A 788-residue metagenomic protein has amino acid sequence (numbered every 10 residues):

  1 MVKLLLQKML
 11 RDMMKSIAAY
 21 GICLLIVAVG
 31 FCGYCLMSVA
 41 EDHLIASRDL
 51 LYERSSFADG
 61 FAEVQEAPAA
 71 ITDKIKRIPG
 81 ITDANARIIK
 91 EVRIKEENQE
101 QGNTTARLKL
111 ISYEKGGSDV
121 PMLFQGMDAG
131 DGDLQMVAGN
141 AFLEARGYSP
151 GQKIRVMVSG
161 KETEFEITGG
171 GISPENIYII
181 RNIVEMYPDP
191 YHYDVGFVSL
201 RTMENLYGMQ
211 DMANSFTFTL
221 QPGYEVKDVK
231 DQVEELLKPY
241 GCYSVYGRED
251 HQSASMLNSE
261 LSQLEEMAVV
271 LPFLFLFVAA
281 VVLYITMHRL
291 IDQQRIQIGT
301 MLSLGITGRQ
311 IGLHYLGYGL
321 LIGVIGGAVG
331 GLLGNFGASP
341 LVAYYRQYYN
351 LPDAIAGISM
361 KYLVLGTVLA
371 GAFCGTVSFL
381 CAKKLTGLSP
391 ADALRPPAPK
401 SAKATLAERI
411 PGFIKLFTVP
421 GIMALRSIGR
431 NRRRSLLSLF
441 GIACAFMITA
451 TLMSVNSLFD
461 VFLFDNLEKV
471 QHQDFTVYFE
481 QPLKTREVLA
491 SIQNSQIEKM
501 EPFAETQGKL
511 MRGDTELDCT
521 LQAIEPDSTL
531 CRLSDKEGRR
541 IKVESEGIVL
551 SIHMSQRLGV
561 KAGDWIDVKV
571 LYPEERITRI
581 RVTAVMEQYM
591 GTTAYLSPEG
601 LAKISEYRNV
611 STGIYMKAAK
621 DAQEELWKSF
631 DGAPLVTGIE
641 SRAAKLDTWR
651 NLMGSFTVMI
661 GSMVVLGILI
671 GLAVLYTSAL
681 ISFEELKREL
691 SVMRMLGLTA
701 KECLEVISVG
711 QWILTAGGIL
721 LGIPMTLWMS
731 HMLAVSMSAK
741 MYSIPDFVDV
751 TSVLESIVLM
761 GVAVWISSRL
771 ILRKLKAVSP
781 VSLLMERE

Functional and structural regions predicted by a protein language model:
M1-C35, L316, A404-F446, S682 (+3 more regions): N-terminal Sec/SRP start-transfer signal
V2-F277, R289, G308, F462 (+3 more regions): Membrane transport/envelope proteins' first extracytoplasmic loop
K3, L388-T405, R773-E788: Short cytosolic juxtamembrane segments of multi-pass membrane proteins
D12, S16, E265, V281-L321 (+3 more regions): Interfacial "coupling" helices/loops that link adjacent transmembrane helices in transporter permeases
I22-G33, E265-I285, G319-G330, Y362 (+10 more regions): Alpha-helical transmembrane segments of integral membrane proteins
E53, G60-E63, V419-Q556, K561-D564 (+1 more regions): Juxtamembrane segments of multi-pass membrane proteins
Y284-I296, L320-P352, M360-G387, R688 (+2 more regions): Small-residue-rich transmembrane alpha-helices
S611-A618, W627-V735, A739-G761, S767-L770 (+1 more regions): C-terminal transmembrane helical bundles of large multi-pass transporters and their helix-start/helix-kink determinants
